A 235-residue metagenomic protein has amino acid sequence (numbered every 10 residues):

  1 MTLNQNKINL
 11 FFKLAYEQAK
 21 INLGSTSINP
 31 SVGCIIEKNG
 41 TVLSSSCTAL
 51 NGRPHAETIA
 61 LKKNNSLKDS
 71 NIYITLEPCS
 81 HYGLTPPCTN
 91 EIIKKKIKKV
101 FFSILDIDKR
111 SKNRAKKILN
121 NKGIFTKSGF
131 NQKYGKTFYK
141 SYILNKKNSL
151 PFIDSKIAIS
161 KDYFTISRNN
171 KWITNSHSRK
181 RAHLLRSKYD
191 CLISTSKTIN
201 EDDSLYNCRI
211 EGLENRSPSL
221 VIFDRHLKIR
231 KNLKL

Functional and structural regions predicted by a protein language model:
M1-S25, N39, Y82-L235: Zinc-dependent deaminase
I8-F11, S27-I35, S70-N71: Acidic, glycine-enriched active-site microenvironments
C34, I72, I153-I157: A structural signal for short, well-ordered beta-strand segments
C34, K38, V42-K62, F130-N131: N-terminal beta-alpha supersecondary unit
C47, P54-H55, I72-I93: Local cysteine-cluster metal-coordination motifs and their immediate loop/turn environment, predominantly Fe-S cluster
N64-N71, K94-K96: Phosphate-handling active-site elements
